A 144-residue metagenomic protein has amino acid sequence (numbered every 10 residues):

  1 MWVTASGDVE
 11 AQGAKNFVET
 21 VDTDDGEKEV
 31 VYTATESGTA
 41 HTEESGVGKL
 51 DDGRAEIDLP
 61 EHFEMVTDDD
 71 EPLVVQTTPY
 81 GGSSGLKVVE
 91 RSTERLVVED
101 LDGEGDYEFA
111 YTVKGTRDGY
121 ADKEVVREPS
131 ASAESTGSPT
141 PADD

Functional and structural regions predicted by a protein language model:
W2-D144: Extracellular receptor-binding modules and their adjoining Ser/Thr/Gly/Asp/Asn-rich linkers
